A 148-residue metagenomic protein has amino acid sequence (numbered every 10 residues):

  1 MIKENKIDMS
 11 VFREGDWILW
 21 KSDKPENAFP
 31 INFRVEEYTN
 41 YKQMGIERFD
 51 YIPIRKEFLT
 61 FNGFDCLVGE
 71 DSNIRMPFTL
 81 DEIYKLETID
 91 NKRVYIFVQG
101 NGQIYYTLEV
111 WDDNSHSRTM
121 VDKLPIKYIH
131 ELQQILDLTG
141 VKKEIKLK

Functional and structural regions predicted by a protein language model:
M1-K148: Structural boundary micro-motifs
